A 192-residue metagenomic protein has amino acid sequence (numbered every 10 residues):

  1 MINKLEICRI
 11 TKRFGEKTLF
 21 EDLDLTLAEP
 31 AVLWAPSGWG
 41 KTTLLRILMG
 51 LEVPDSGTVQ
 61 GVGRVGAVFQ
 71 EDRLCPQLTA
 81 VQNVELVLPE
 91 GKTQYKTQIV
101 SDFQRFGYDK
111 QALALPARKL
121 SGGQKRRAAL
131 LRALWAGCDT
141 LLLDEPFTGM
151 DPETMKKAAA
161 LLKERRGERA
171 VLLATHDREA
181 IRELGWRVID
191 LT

Functional and structural regions predicted by a protein language model:
M49: Helix-to-loop junction immediately C-terminal to a conserved catalytic motif
L78-T93, Q98: Q-loop/switch helix immediately C-terminal to the Walker
K96-A112: Conserved ABC ATPase "signature" region
P116, E145-P146: Walker B catalytic motif
P116-L120, Q124: Conserved ABC ATPase signature
L130: Hydrophobic anchor residue at the start of the ABC signature
A136-G137: Conserved signature/switch motifs of ABC ATPase nucleotide-binding domains
D144, D151: ABC-family nucleotide-binding domains
